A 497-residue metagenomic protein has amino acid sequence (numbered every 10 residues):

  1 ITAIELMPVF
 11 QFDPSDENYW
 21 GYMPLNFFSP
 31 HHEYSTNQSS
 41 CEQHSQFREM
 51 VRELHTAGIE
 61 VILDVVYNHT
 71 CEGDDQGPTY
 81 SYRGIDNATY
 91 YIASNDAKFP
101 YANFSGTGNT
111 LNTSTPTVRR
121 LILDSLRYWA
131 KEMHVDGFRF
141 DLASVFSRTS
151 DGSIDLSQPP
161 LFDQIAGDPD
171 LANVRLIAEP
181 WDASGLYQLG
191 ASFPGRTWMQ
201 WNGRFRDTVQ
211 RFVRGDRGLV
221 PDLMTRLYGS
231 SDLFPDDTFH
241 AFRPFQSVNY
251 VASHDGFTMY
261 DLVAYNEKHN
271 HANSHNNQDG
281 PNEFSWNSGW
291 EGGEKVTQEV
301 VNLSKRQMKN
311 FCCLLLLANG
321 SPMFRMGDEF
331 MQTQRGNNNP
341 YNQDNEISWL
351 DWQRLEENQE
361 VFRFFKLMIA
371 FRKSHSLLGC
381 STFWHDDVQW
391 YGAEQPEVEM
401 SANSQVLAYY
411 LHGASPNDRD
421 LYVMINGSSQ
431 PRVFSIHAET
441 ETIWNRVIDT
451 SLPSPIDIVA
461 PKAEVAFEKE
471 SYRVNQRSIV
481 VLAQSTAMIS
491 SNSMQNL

Functional and structural regions predicted by a protein language model:
I1, E5, E42-E49, G58-V61 (+12 more regions): Generic recognition of stable, solvent-exposed alpha-helical segments in well-folded globular domains
I1-N37, F242-H271, H275-E283, Q476-I479 (+1 more regions): N-terminal structural segment of carbohydrate-active enzymes
I1-V135, R139-G167, D236: Substrate-binding/active-site clefts of carbohydrate-active enzymes
F12-S15, N68-T79, R139, V145-T149 (+6 more regions): Flexible loop/turn segments at secondary-structure boundaries
F27-S35, Y101-T113, N282-V300, E346 (+1 more regions): Short glycine/proline-rich turn/loop motifs
P30, M50-E53, A57, S125-Y128 (+8 more regions): Generic, well-ordered alpha-helical scaffold segments in large soluble proteins
H134, S150-G152, L156-M326, F330-M331 (+5 more regions): Conserved alpha/beta catalytic core and glycan-binding cleft of carbohydrate-active enzymes
V300-K309, L314-F324, D328-L497: Carbohydrate-interacting/catalytic domains
